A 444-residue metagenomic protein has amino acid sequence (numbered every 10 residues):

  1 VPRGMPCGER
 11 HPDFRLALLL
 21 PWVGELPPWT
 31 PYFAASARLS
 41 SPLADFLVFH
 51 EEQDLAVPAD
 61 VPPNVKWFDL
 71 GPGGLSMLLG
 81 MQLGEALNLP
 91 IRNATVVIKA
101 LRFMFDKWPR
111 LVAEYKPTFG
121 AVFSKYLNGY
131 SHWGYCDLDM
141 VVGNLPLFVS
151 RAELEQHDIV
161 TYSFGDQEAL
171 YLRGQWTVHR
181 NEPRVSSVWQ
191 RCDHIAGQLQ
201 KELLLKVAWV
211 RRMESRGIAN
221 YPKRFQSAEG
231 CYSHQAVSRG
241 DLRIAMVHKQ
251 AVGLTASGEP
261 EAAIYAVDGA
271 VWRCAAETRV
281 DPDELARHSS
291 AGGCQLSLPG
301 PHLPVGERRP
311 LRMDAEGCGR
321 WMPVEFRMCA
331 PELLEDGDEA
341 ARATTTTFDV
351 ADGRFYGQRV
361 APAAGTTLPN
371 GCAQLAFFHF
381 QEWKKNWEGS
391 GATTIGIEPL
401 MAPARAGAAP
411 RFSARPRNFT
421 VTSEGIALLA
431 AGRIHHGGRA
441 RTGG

Functional and structural regions predicted by a protein language model:
G4-Y32: N-proximal low-complexity "stem/linker" segments adjacent to membrane-targeting elements
L20-W22, V48-E52, C136: Short beta-strand/turn micro-motifs composed of small residues that flank or help shape donor/cofactor-binding pockets
A34-A44: Short, acidic, metal-binding catalytic loop of nucleotide-sugar glycosyltransferases
F49-A56, P146: Short, polar loop motifs at secondary-structure junctions
L55-Y126: Active-site-proximal specificity loops/subdomain of glycosyltransferases
A113-T161: GT-A fold catalytic core of metal-dependent nucleotide-sugar glycosyltransferases, centered on the diacidic
Q156-Y171, Q175: A short, conserved acidic/glycine-rich loop-to-beta-strand motif that forms the donor nucleotide-sugar/metal
L172-W176, P183-G444: Catalytic core and acceptor-binding pocket of nucleotide-sugar-dependent glycosyltransferases
